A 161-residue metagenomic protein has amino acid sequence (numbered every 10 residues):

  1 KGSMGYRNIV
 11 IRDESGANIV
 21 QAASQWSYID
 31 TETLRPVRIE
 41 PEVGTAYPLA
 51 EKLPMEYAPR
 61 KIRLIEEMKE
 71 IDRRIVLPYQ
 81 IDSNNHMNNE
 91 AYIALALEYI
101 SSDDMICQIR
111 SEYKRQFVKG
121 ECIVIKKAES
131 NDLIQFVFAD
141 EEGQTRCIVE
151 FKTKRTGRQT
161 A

Functional and structural regions predicted by a protein language model:
K1-R60, K114-K119, A128-A161: HotDog/MaoC-like acyl-thioester-processing domains
Y6, I71, Q108: Short coil/loop residues immediately preceding or within conserved phosphate-binding loops of NTP-utilizing enzyme
N18-Q21, M68, M105: A short, structural micro-pattern
E66-P78: Short amphipathic
N88-I106: Active-site helix/loop of acyl-thioester processing domains in fatty-acid/polyketide metabolism, spanning hotdog-fold
S102-K127: A conserved acidic, glycine/proline-rich C-terminal tail/linker
